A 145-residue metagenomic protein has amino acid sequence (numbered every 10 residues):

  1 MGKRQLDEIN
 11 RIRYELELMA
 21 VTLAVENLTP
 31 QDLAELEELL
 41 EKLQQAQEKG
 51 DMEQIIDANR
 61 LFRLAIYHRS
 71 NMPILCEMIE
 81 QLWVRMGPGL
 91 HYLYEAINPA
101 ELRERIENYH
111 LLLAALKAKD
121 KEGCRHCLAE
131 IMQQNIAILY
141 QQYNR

Functional and structural regions predicted by a protein language model:
M1-E26, Q31, I74, I136-R145: Short linear motifs at protein or domain termini
G2-K3, Y92-E95: Short alpha-helical transmembrane interface motifs in multi-pass membrane proteins
M19, P30-H91, N108-L111, G123-Q134: Conserved amphipathic alpha-helical segments that form helical-bundle/coiled-coil interaction surfaces
V25-E26, N71, Y94-E95: Short helix-capping/hinge motifs at transmembrane helix termini and TM-loop junctions
E26-T29, E48, K117-A118: Alpha-helix C-terminal capping/termination sites
T29, M52, N98, L102: Flexible, glycine- and charge-enriched loops at secondary-structure boundaries
P99-R145: C-terminal regulatory/effector modules of DNA-binding transcriptional regulators
